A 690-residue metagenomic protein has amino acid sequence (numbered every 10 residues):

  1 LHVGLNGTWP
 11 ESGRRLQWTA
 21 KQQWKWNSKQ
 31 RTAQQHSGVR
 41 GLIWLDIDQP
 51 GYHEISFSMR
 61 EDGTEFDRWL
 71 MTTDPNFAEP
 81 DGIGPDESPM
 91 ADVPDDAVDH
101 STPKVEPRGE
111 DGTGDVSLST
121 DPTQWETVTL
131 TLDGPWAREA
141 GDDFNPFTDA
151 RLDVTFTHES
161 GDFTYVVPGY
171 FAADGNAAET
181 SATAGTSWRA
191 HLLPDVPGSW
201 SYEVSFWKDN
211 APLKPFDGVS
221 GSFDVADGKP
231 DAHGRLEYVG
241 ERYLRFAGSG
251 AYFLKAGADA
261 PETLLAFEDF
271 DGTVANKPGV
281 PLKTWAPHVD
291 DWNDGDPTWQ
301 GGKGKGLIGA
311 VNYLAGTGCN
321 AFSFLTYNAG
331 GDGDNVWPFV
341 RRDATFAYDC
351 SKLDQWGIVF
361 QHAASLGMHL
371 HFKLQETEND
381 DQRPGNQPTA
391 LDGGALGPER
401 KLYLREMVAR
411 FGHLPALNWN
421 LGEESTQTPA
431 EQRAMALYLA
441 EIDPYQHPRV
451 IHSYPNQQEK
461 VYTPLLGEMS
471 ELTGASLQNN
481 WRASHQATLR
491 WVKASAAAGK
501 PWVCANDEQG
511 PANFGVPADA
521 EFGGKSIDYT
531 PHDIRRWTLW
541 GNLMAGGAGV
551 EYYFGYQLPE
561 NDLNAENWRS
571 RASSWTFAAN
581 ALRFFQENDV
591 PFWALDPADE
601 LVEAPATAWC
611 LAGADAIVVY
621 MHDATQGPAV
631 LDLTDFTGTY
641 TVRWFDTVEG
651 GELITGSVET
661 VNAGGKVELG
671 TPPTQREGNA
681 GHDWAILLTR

Functional and structural regions predicted by a protein language model:
L1-P287, D294, G301-G304, I308 (+2 more regions): Extracytoplasmic
P10, E61-G63, N76, A251 (+9 more regions): Short, solvent-exposed loop/turn segments at secondary-structure junctions
Y52-E54, G306-G309, T488-W491, P628-A629: Short alpha-helical segments and helix-capping/turn motifs at coil-helix boundaries
M59, N312, M407-R410, Y462-G467 (+5 more regions): Short, flexible, glycine/charge-rich loop motifs used to bind or transfer phosphoryl groups or to couple energy/partner
P103-E106, E139, K500-C504, P511-G515 (+2 more regions): Aromatic- and carboxylate-lined catalytic core of secreted/periplasmic carbohydrate-active enzymes
R151, W207-A211, G228-G474, Q478-Q486: Active-site mouth of glycoside hydrolases
E241, S249-G250, M469, A545-G547 (+2 more regions): Short, solvent-exposed coil/turn segments at beta-strand boundaries
L402, A416, G422-S573: Extracellular glycoside hydrolase catalytic/binding regions
